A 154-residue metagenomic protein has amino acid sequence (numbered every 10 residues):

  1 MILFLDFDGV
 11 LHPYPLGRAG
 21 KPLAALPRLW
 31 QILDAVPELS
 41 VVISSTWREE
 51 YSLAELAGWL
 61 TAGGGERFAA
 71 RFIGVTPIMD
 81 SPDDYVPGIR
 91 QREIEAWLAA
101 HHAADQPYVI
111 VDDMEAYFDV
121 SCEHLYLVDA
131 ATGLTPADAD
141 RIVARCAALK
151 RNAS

Functional and structural regions predicted by a protein language model:
M1-D84: Alpha-helical substrate-recognition element adjacent to the catalytic core
G64-S154: C-terminal cap/substrate-recognition subdomain and adjoining C-terminal extension of metal-dependent phosphatase-like
